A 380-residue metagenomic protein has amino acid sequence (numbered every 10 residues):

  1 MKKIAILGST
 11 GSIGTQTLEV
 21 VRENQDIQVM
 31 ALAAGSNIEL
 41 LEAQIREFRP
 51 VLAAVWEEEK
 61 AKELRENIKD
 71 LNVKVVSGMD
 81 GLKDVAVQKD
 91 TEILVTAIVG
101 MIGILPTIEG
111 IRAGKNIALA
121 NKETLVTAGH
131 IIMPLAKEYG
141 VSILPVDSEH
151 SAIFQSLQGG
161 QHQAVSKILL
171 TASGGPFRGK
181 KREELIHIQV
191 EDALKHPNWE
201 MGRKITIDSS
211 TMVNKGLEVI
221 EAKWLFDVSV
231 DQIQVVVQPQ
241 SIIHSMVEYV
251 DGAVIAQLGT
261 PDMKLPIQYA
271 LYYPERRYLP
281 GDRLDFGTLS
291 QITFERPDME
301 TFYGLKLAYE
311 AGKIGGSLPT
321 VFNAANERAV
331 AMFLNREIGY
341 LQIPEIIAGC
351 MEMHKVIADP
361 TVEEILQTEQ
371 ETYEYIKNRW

Functional and structural regions predicted by a protein language model:
M1-W380: Catalytic, metal-anchored helix/loop core of enzyme active sites in primary metabolism
